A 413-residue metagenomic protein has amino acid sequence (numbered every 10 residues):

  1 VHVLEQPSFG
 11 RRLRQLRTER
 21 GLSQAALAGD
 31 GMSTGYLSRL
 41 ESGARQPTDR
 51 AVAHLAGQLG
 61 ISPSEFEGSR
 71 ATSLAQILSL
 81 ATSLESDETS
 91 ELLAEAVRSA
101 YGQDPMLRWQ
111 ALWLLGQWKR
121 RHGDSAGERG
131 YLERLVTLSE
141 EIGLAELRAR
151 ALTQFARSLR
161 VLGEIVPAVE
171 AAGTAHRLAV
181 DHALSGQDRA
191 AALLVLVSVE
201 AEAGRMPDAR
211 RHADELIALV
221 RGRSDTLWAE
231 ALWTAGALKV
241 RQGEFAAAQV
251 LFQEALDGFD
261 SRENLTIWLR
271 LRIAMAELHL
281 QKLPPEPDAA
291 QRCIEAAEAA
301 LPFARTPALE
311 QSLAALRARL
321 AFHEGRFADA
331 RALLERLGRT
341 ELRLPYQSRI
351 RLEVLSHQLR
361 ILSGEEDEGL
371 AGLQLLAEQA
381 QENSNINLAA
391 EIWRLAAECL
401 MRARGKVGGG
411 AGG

Functional and structural regions predicted by a protein language model:
V1-E19: A short, Lys/Arg-rich alpha-helix, primarily the initiator
T18-R39: Short alpha-helical DNA-recognition segment
T48-E65: DNA major-groove recognition helix of helix-turn-helix/homeodomain DNA-binding modules
E67-A71, Q103-Q110, G143-Q154, A183-V195 (+6 more regions): Alpha-solenoid helical repeat architecture
I77-L84, G116, A156, V197 (+8 more regions): Conserved small-residue packing positions in alpha-helical repeats and bundles
T82-E95, R120-R134, E164-H176, E202-E215 (+4 more regions): Helix-turn-helix repeat elements of alpha-solenoid scaffolds
A94-Y101, E133-E140, G173-D181, A213-S224 (+4 more regions): Amphipathic alpha-helical segments of tetratricopeptide repeats
